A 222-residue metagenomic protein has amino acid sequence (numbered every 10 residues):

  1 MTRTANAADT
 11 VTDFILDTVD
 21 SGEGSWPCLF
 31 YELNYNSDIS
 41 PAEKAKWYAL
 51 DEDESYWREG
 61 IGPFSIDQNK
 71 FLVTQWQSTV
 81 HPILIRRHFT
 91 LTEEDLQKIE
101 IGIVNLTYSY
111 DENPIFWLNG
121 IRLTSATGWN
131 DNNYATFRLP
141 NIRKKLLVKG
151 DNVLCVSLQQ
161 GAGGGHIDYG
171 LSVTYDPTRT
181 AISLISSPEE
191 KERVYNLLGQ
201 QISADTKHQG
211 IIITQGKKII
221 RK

Functional and structural regions predicted by a protein language model:
M1-Q68, H88-T90, N141-T178: Accessory carbohydrate-binding/adhesion or oligomerization-edge regions at the termini of glycan-active proteins
R3, S65, Q75, L171-L198: Residue-level detector of functionally pivotal "anchor" positions at catalytic/ligand-binding pockets or at interdomain
W57, H81, F89, D95-L118 (+1 more regions): Aromatic-lined ligand-binding clefts that engage carbohydrates, nucleic acids, or primary amines
Q68-L84, A126-Y134: Extracellular beta-rich ligand/substrate-recognition surface
W117, N196, I213-T214: A general beta-strand register signal
G120-I121, L197-Q200: Short, glycine-anchored, charge-dense loop/turn motifs used at functional sites
Q209-K222: C-terminal tail/sorting-segment detector
